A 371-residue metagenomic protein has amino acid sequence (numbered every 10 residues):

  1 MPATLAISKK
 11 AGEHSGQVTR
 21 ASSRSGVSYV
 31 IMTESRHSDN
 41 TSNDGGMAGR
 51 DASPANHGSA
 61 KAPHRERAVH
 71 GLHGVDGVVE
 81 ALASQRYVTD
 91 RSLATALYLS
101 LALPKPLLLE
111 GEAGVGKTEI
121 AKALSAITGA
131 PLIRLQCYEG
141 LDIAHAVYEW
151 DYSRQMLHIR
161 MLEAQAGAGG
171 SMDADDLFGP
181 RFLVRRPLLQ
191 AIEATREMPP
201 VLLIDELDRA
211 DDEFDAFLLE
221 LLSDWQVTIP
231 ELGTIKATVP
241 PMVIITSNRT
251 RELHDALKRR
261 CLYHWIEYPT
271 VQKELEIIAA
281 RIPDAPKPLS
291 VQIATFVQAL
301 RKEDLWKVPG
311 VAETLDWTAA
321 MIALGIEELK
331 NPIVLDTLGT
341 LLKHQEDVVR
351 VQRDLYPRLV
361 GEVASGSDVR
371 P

Functional and structural regions predicted by a protein language model:
H14: Detector for the Zn2+-coordinating histidines of canonical Cys2His2
Q17-A21, S25: Short, linear, compositionally biased motifs with a strong N-terminal bias
Y29-P371: C-terminal regulatory/interaction module of P-loop NTP-utilizing enzymes
